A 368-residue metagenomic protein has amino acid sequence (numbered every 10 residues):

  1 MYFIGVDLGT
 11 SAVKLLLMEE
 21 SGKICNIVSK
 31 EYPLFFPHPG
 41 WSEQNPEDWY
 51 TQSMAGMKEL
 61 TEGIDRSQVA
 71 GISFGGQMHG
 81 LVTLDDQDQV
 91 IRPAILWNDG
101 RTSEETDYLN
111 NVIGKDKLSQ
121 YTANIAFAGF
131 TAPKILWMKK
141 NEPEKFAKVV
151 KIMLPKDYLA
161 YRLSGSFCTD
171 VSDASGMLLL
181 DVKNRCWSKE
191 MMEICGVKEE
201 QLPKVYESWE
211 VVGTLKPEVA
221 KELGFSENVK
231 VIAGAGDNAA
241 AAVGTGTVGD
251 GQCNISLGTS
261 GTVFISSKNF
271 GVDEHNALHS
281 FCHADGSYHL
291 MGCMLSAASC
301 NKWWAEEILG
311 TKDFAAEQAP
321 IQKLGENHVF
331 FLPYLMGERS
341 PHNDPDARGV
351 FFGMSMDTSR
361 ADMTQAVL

Functional and structural regions predicted by a protein language model:
M1-R92, Q120, K148, A220-K221 (+2 more regions): N-terminal glycine/serine-rich phosphate-binding loop of ATP-dependent small-molecule kinases, especially carbohydrate
I4-G5, L17, S103, N110-I125 (+4 more regions): Active-site core segments that coordinate phosphate-bearing ligands/cofactors across diverse enzyme families
A12, E207-L215, A235, G261: Glycine-rich phosphate-binding loops at beta-strand->alpha-helix junctions
G22, N45, I72, D99 (+3 more regions): Residue-level signal for inorganic ion chemistry
W41, W49-Y50, W97, W137 (+2 more regions): Signature tryptophan residues that serve as conserved aromatic anchors
K58-W97, I125-T131, A160-D181, K204-E207 (+1 more regions): Short beta-strand-loop/turn "lid" adjacent to the catalytic site in phosphate-handling enzymes
D86-Q89, Y108, V112: Hydrophobic or amphipathic alpha-helical targeting/insertion segments
